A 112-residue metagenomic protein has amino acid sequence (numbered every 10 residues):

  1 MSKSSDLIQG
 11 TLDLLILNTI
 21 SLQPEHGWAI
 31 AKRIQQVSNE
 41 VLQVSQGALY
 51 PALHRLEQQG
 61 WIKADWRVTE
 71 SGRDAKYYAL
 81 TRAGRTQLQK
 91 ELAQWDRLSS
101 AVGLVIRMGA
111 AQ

Functional and structural regions predicted by a protein language model:
M1-I8, E91: Intrinsically disordered, low-complexity serine/threonine- and proline-rich regulatory segments
S5-A48: N-terminal helix-turn-helix DNA-binding core of bacterial DNA-binding proteins
L49-L56: Basic amphipathic alpha-helical segments that dock to polyanions
G60: Glycine-centered, phosphate/nucleic-acid-interacting loop/turn motifs that mediate DNA/RNA or nucleotide
A64: Short beta-strand "wing" residues that participate in macromolecule-binding interfaces
E70-L92: Basic, amphipathic "hinge/linker" alpha-helix immediately C-terminal to the N-terminal HTH DNA-binding motif
T86-Q112: Amphipathic alpha-helical dimerization/coiled-coil segments that flank or bridge DNA-binding/regulatory modules
